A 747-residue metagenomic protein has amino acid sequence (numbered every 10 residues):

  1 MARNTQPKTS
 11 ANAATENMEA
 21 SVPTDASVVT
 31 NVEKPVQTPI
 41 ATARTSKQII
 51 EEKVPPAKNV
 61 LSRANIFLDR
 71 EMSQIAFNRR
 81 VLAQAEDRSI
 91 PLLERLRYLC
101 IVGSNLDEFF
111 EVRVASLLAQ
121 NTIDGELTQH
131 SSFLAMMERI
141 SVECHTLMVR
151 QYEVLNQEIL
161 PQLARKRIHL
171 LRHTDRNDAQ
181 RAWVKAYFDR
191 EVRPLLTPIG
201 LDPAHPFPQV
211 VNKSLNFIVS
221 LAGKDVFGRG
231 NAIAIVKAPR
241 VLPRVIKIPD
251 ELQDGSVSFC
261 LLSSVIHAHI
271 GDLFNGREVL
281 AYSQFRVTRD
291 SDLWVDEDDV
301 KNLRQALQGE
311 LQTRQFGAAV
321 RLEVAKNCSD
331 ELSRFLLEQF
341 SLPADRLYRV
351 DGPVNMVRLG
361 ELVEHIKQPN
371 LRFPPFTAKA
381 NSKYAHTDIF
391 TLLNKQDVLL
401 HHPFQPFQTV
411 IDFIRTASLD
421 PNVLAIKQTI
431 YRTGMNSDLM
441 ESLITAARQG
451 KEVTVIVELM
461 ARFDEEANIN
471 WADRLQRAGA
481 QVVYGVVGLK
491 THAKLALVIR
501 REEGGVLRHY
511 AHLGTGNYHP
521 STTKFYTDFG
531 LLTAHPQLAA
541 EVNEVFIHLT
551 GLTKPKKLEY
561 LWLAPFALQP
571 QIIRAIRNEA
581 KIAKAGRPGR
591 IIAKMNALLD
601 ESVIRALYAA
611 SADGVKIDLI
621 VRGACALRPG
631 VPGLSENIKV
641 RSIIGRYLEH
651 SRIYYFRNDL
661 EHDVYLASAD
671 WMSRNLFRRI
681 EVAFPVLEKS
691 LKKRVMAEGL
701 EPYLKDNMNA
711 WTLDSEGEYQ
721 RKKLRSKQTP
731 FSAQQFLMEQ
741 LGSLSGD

Functional and structural regions predicted by a protein language model:
A2-I591, A609-D613, G623-D747: N-terminal localization/anchoring segments of enzymes in phospholipid and broader phosphate metabolism
N596: Cofactor-pocket helix-loop regions in the catalytic cores of large enzyme subunits
E601-Y608: Glycine/threonine-rich ATP-lid/beta-loop region of ATP-binding domains
K616-I620: Hydrophobic alpha/beta core scaffold segments
